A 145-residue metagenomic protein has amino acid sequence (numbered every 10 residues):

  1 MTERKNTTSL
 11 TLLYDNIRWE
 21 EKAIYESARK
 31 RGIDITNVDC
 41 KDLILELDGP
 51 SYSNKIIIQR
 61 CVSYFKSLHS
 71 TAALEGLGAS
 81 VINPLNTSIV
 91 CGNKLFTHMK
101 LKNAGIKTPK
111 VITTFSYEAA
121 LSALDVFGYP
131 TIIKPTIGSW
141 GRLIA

Functional and structural regions predicted by a protein language model:
M1-T87, G92, F96: ATP-binding N-terminal substructure of ATP-dependent carboxylate-amine bond-forming enzymes
Y14, P50, E75-G78, N86-A145: Active-site nucleotide/adenylate-binding loops and adjacent lid/helix of ATP-dependent enzymes
